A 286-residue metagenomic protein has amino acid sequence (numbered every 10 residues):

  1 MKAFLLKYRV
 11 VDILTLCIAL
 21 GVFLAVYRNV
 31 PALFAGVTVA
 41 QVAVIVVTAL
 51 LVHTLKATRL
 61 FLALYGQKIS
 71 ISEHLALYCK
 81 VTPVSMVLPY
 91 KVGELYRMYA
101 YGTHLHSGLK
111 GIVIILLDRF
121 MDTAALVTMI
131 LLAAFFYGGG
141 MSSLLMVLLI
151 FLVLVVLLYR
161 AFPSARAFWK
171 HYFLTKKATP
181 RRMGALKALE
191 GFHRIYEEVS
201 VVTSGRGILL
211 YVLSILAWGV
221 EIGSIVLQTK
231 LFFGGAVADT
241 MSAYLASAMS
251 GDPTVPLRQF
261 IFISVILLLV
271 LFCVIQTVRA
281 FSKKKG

Functional and structural regions predicted by a protein language model:
M1-C79, F136-G286: Predominantly cytoplasmic-facing regulatory/coupling regions of multi-pass membrane proteins
Y65, R97-H104, L116, V255: Helix-loop junctions at the membrane interface of multi-pass solute transporters
E73-A76, G93-L95, S107-F120: Membrane-interface alpha-helices at helix entry/exit sites of multi-pass transporters
L75-L105, L189: Extended non-transmembrane interhelical loops and adjacent amphipathic helices of multipass membrane proteins
V84-L88, L109-F135, S264-F272: Membrane-embedded alpha-helical segments of transport systems, primarily multispan ion/solute transporters
K91-V92, I112, M129-I130, G139-G140 (+1 more regions): Short alpha-helix boundary/capping motifs
V92-G93, D122, T254-V255: Glycine-centered small-residue hotspots that permit tight backbone geometry or close packing
Y101-K110, A248-S250: Interfacial segments of multi-pass membrane proteins
